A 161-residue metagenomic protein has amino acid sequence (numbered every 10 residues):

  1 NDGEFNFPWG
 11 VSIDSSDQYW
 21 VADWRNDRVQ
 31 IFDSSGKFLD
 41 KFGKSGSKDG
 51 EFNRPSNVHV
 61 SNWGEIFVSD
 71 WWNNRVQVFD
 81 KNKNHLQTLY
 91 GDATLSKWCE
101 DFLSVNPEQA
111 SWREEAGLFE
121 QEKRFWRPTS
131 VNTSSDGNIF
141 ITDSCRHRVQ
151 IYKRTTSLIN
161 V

Functional and structural regions predicted by a protein language model:
N1-V161: Eukaryotic scaffold repeat domains enriched in small/polar residues
